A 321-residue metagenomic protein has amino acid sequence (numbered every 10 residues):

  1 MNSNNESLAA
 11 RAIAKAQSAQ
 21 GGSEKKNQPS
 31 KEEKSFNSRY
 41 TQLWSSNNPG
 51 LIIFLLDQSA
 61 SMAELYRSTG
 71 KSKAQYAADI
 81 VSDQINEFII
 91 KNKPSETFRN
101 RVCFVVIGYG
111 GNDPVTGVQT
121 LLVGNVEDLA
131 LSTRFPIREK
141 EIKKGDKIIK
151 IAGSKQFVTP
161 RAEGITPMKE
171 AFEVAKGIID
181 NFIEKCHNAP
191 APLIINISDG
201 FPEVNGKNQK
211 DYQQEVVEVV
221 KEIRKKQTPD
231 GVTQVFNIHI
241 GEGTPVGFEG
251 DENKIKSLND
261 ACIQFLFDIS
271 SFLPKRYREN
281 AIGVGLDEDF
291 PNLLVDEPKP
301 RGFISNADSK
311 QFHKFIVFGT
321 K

Functional and structural regions predicted by a protein language model:
N2-Q75, D180-H187: Acidic, polar low-complexity linker/tail segments
N4-K26, E32-W44, R224-K321: C-terminal tail/extension regions appended to the core domain(s) of diverse proteins
T41, K91-F98, F182-A191: Short helix/loop segment immediately N-terminal to the Walker
N47-S132, L193-I195, V235-I240: Von Willebrand factor
T97-S154, G247-Q264: Short beta-strand-loop
R134-P160, G164-P167, P192, S198-F201: PP2C/PPM-type serine/threonine phosphatase catalytic core, specifically the conserved beta-strand-loop-alpha-helix
F157-E170, V174-I178, F182, C186 (+1 more regions): VWA/integrin I-like adhesion module and closely mimicked acidic/polar interface patches used
